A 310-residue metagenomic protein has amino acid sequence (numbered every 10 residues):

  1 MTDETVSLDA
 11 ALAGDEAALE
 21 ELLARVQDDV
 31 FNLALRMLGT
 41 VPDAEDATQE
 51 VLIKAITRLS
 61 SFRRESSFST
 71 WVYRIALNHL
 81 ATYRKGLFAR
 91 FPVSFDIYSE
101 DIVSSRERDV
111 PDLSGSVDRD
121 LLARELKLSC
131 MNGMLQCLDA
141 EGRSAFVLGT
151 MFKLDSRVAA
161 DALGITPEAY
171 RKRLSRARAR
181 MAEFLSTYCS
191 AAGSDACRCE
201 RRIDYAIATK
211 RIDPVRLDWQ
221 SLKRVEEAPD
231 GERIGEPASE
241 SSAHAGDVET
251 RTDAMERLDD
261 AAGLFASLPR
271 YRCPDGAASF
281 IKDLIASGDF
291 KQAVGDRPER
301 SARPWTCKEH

Functional and structural regions predicted by a protein language model:
M1-D9, E21, F88-S144, L154-P167 (+1 more regions): Intrinsic, short, N-terminal disordered tails of RNA polymerase sigma-factor systems
D9-F31: A short, charge-rich alpha-helical start-of-domain segment used by transcription regulators
L12-A13, M37-T40, E50-S67, G86-A89: Sigma70-family region 2
L23-V41, R58, R84, M131 (+1 more regions): Amphipathic, Lys/Arg- and hydrophobic-enriched alpha-helical face
Q27, F31, L52, L80 (+1 more regions): C-terminal flanking helix
N32, D46-I53, T57, S66-N78: Structural recognition of an alpha-helix C-terminal capping motif at a helix-to-coil junction
A44, A55, Y170, L174-A177: Helix-turn-helix DNA-binding helix
